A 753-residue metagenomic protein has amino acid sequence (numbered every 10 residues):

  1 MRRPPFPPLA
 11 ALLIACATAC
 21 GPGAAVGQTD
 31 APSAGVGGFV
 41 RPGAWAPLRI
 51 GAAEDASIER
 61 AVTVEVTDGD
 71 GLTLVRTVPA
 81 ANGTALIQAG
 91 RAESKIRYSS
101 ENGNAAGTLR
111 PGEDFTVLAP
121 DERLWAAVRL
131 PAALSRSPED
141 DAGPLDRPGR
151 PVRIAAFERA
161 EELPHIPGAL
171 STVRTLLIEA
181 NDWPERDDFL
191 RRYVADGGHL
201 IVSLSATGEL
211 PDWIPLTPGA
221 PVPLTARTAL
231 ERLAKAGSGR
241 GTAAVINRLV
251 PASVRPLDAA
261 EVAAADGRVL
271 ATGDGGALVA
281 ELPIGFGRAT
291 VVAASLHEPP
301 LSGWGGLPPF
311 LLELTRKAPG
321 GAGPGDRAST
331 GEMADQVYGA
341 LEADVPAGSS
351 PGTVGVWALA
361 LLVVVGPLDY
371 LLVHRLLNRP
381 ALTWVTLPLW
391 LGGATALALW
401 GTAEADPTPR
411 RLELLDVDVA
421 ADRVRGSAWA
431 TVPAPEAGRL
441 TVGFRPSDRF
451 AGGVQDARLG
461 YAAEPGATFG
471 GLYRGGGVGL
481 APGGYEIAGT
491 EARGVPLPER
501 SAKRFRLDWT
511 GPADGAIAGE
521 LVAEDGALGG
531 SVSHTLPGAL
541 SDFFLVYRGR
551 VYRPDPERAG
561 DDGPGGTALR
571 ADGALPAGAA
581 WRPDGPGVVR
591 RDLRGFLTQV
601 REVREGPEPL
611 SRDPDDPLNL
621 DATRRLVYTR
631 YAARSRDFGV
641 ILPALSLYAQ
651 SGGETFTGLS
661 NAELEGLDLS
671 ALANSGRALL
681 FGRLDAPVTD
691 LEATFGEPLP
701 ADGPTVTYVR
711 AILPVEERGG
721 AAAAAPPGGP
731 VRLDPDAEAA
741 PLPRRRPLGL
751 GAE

Functional and structural regions predicted by a protein language model:
M1-P5: N-terminal secretory signal peptides that target proteins for export/translocation
P8-A19: Bacterial N-terminal signal peptides
P22-Y98, P111-R123, A264, R268 (+5 more regions): Extracellular ligand-binding/catalytic regions of CAZymes and related secreted enzymes and adhesion modules
T29, S33, Y98-S99, G107-R110 (+4 more regions): A conserved amphipathic helix/loop scaffold that creates a polar/acidic microenvironment used either to coordinate
D68-D70, N102, G549: Solvent-exposed strand-loop boundary residues in beta-sheet-rich modules
V128, A132-S137, R327-E332, D406-Y461 (+3 more regions): Non-catalytic accessory/interaction domains
P300-G305, V424-G426, G483, E491: Short conserved micro-motifs at the rims of enzyme active sites and ligand-binding pockets
A430-R591: Soluble catalytic regions of membrane-associated enzymes that act on cell-envelope and secretory-pathway components
